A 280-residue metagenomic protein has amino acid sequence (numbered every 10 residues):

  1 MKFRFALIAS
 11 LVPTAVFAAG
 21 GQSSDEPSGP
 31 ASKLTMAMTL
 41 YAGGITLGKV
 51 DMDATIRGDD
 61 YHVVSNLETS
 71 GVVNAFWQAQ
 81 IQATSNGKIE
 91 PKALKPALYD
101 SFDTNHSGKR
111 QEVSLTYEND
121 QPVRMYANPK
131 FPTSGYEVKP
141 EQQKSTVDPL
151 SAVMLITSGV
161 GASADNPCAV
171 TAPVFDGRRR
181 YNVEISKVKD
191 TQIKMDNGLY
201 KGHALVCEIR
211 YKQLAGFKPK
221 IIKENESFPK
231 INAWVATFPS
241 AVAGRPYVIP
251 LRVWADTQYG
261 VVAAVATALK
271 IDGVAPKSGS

Functional and structural regions predicted by a protein language model:
M1-L7: Bacterial N-terminal signal peptides that target proteins for export
R4, P13-T14, K212-G216: A composition-driven signal for long, intrinsically disordered, charge-rich low-complexity tracts
S10-A19: Hydrophobic h-region of N-terminal signal peptides that target proteins for export in Gram-negative bacteria
A19-Y117, S163-S280: Acidic, serine/threonine-rich low-complexity disordered tracts
N105-S151: Internal, conserved structured core segments that host functional sites
E141-R178: Extracytoplasmic beta-rich ectodomain segments of secreted or membrane-anchored proteins
